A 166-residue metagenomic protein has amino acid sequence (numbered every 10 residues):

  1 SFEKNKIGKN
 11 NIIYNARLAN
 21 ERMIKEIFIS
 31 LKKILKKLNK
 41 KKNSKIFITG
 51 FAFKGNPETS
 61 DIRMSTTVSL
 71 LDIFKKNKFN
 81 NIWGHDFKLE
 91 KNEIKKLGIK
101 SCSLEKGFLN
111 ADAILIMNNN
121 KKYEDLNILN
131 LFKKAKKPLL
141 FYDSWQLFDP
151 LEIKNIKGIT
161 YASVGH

Functional and structural regions predicted by a protein language model:
S1-H166: Structural/interface elements that position substrates and couple domains in central-metabolism enzymes
